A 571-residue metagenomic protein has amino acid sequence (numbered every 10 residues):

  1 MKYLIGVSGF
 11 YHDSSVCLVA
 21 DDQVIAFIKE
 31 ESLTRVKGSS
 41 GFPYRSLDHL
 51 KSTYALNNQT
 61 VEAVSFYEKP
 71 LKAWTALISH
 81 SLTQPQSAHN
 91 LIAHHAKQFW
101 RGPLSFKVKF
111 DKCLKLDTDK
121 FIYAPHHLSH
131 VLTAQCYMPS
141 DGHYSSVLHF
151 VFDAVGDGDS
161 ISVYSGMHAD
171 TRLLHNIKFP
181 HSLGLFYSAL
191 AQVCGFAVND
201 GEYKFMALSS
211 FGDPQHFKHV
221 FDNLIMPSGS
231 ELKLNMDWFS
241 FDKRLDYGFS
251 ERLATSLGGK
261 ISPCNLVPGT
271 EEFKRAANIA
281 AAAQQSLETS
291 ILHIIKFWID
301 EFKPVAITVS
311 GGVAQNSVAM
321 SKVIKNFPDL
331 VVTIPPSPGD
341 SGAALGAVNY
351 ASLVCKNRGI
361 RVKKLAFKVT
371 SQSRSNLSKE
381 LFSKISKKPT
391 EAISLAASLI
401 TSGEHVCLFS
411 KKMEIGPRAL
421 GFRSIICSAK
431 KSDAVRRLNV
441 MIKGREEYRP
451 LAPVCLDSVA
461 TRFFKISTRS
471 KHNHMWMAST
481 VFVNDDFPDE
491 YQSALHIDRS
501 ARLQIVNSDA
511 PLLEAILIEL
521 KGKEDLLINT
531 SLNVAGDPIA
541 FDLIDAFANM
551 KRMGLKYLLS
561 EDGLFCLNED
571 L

Functional and structural regions predicted by a protein language model:
Y3, S8-K29, T34-K37, H80 (+7 more regions): Flexible beta->alpha loop and helix N-cap segments adjacent to enzyme active/binding sites
E31-F42, N278-A281, Q285: Active-site pocket-shaping loop/turn-to-helix segments
G38-A55, F106, S290-I294, A515: Short, well-ordered amphipathic alpha-helical segments that serve as non-catalytic structural scaffolds within diverse
S46-E62, L114, I294-K303: Phosphate/pyrophosphate-binding loops at sites that engage ATP/ADP/AMP, CoA/4′-phosphopantetheine, polyphosphate
N57-K107, L132-A134: Short beta-strand-loop/turn "lid" adjacent to the catalytic site in phosphate-handling enzymes
V61, A306-V323: Glycine-rich phosphate-binding loops at beta-strand->alpha-helix junctions
A96-P103, F121-A124, G269, F273-T289 (+1 more regions): Short acidic-aromatic active-site loops that bind/stabilize oxyanions
A281-V305, E519: Phosphate/ATP-binding catalytic cores across multiple sugar-kinase/actin-like superfamilies, primarily ASKHA
